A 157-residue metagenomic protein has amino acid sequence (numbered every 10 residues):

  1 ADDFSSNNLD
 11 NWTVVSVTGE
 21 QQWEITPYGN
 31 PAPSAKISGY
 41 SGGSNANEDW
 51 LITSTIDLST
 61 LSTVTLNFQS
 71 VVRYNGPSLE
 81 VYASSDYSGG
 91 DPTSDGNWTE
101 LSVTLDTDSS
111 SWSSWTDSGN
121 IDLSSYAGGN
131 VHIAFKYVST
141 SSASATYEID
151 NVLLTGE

Functional and structural regions predicted by a protein language model:
A1-G43, D117: Extracellular glycan-recognition surfaces and repeat-rich motifs
F4, T53, L58-R73, L79-A83 (+2 more regions): Extracellular beta-strand-rich recognition modules
I37-D49, T107-W115: Extracellular beta-rich ligand/substrate-recognition surface
S44-L61, T65, T116-N120: Short beta-strands within extracellular/lumenal beta-sheet-rich domains
N45-W50, V138-G156: Extracellular carbohydrate recognition
A46, S59-L61, Y74, S114-T116 (+2 more regions): Surface-exposed coil/turn segments at beta-strand junctions on protein surfaces, enriched
N67-T104: Extracellular ligand-binding interfaces
D91-Y126: Extracellular carbohydrate recognition and processing domains and analogous Trp-centered ligand-binding platforms
